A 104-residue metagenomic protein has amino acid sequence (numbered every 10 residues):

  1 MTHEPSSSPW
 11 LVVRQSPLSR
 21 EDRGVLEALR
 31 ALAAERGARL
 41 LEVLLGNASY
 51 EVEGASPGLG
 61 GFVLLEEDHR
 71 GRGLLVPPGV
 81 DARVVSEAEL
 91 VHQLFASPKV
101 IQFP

Functional and structural regions predicted by a protein language model:
H3-L18: Nucleotide-activated donor-dependent transferases that construct or modify glycoconjugates
H3-P5, A34, H92-L94: Solvent-exposed alpha-helices and their adjacent loops that cap or buttress functional pockets in soluble metabolic
S8, A38-L41, G61: Residues at the starts of beta-strands that form the adenosine-phosphate
V13-P17, L44-N47, E66-E67, F103-P104: Structural motif
L18-G37, E42: Histidine-anchored nucleotide/phosphate-binding helix
N47-G58: N-terminal beta-loop-helix "entrance" segment that forms/cooperates in small-molecule cofactor or anionic ligand
S56-V80: A glycine-rich helix N-cap at a beta->alpha junction
P78-P104: N-terminal glycine-rich phosphate/adenylate-binding segment common to multiple enzyme folds
